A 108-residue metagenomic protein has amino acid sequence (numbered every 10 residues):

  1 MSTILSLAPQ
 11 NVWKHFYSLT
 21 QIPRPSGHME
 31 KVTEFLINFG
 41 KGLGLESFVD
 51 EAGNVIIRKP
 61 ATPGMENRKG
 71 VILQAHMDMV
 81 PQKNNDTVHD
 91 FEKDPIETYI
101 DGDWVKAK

Functional and structural regions predicted by a protein language model:
M1-A8, L36, V80, D86-T87: Mixed-charge, polar/low-complexity N-terminal
S2-G27: N-terminal capping segment at the start of a domain
V12-F16, V32-F35, Q74: Bulky hydrophobic/aromatic packing residues
Y17-T20, G40, G44, P81: Structural signal for hydrophobic packing residues in well-ordered secondary-structure cores of soluble enzyme domains
P25-K69: A non-catalytic alpha/beta surface segment that caps or lines the substrate-entry region of metallo-dependent hydrolase
M65-K108: Active-site metal-coordination/substrate-binding segment of hydrolases, especially metallo-dependent peptidases
